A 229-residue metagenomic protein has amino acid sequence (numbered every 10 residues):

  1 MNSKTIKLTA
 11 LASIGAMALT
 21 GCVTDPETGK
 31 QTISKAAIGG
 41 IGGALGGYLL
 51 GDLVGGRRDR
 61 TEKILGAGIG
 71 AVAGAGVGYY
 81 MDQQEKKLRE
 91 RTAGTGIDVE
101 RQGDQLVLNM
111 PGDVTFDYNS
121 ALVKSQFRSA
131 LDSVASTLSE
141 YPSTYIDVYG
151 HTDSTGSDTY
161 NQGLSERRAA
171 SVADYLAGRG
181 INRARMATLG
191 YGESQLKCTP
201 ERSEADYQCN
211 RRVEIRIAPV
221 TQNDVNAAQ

Functional and structural regions predicted by a protein language model:
M1-A10: Bacterial N-terminal signal peptides that target proteins for export
M17-G21: C-terminal motif of bacterial Sec signal peptides marking the signal peptidase cleavage site
V23-K87: Short, low-complexity, glycine-enriched hydrophobic/amphipathic alpha-helices that associate with lipid bilayers
T32, A44-L49, Q83, K87 (+4 more regions): Extracytoplasmic/secreted proteins, especially bacterial periplasmic and envelope-associated proteins
G74-V77, T115-V123, D158-N161: Second-shell loop/turn segments in exported
M81-D113: Amphipathic, membrane-active segments
R91, T115-G150, A177, Q208 (+1 more regions): Periplasmic peptidoglycan-binding/anchoring modules of Gram-negative envelope and division proteins
H151-V225: Periplasmic OmpA-like peptidoglycan-binding domain that tethers envelope proteins to the cell wall
